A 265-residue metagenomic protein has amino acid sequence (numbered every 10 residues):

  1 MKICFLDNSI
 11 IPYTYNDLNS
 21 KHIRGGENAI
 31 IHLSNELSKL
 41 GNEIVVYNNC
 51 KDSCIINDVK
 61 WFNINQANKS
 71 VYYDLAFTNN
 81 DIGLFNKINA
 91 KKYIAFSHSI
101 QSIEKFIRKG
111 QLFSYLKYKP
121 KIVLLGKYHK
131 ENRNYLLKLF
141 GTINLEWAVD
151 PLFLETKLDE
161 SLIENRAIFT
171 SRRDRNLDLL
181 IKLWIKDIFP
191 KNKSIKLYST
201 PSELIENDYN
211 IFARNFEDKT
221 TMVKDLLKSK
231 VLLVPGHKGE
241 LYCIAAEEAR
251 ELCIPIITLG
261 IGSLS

Functional and structural regions predicted by a protein language model:
M1-Y73: N-terminal pre-catalytic "stem/leader" segment of glycosyltransferase-like enzymes
V45-K119, Y128: Extended catalytic core of nucleotide-activated donor transferases of GT-like folds
Q111-L112, K219-V223, L264: Acidic, amphipathic alpha-helical patches
K119-E155: Donor nucleotide-sugar binding/catalytic pocket of nucleotide-sugar-dependent glycosyltransferases
P151-L152, L158-K219: Conserved catalytic-core segment of nucleotide-activated headgroup transferases in glycan assembly
D178, V223, A246-E251, S265: Short alpha-helical segment that forms part of, or immediately flanks, the ligand-binding pocket in carbohydrate-active
L227-L241, I254: Acidic donor-binding loop of glycosyltransferase active sites
H237, I254, T258-S265: Short glycine-rich donor-binding/catalytic loop of glycosyltransferases that coordinates the nucleotide-sugar
